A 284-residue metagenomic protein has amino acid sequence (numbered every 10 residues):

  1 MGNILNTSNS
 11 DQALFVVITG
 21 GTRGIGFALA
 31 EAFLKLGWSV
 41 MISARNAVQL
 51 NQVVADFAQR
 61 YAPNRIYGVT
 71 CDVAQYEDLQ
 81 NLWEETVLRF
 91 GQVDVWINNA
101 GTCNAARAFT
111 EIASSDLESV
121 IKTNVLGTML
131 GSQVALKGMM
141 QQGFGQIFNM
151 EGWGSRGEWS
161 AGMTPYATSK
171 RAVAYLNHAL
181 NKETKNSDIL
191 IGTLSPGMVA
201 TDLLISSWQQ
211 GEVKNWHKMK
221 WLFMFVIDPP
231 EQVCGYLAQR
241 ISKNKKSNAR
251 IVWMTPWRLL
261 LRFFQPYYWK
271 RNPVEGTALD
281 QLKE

Functional and structural regions predicted by a protein language model:
T22-G24: Conserved glycine-rich cofactor-binding loop
L36-V53: Conserved glycine-rich Rossmann-like NAD(P)H-binding loop of the short-chain dehydrogenase/reductase
A47-V48, T70-N81, S114: The beta1-alpha1 cofactor-binding region of Rossmann-like NAD(H)/NADP(H)-dependent oxidoreductases
R107-F109, D116-E118: Substrate-binding pocket helix/loop in short-chain dehydrogenase/reductase
S132-Q133, H178: A short, exposed helix-loop element centered on a Lys and neighboring polar residues
Q146-H178, K182-K185, M198: Catalytic loop of short-chain dehydrogenase/reductase
T193, E212-F264, W269-K270: C-terminal helical subdomain
